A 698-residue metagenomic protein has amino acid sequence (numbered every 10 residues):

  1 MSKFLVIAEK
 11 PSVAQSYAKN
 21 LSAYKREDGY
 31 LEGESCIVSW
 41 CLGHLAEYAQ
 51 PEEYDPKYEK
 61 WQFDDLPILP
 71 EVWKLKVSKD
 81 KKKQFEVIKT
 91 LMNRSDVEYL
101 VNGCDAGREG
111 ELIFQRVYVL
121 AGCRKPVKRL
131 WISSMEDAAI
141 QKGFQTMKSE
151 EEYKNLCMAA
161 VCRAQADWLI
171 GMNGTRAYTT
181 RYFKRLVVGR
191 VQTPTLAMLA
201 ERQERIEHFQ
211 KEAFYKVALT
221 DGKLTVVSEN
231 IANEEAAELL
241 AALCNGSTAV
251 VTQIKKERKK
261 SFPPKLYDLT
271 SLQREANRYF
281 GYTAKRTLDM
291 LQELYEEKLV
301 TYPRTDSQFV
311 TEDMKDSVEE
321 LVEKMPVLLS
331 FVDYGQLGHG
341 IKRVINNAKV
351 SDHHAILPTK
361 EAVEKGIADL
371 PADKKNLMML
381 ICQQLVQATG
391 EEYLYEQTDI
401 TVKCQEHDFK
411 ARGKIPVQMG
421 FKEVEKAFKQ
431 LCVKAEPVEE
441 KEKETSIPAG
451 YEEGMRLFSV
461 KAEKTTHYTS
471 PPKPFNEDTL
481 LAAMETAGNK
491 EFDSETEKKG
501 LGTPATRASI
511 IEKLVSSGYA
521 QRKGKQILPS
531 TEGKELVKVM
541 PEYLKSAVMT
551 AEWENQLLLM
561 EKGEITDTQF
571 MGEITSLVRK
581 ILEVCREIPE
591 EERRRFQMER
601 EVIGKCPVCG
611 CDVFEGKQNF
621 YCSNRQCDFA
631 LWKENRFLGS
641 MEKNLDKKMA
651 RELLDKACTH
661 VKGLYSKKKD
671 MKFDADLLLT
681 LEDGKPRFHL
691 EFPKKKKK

Functional and structural regions predicted by a protein language model:
M1-A164, S470-P471: Intrinsically disordered, low-complexity regulatory segments
S2-K3, V101-A106, F183-R185, K256-K265 (+3 more regions): Conserved short loop/turn motifs at secondary-structure junctions
S2-L5, K81, M92, L120 (+5 more regions): Basic, low-complexity terminal or inter-domain segments flanking catalytic cores
P11-A18, S35-V38, L42, S78-K89 (+19 more regions): Amphipathic alpha-helical transducer elements in NTP-driven molecular machines
W73-K76, C104, R124-K128, S149-L156 (+6 more regions): Short, polar/flexible loop-turn hinges at active-site or ligand-entry regions and domain interfaces
R94, D137-D221, K256-E257: C-terminal or mid-to-C-terminal helical accessory/interaction module adjacent to the motor/catalytic core
E234-Y267, Q273: Metal- or metallocofactor-binding catalytic centers and their adjacent structured scaffolds across diverse enzyme
